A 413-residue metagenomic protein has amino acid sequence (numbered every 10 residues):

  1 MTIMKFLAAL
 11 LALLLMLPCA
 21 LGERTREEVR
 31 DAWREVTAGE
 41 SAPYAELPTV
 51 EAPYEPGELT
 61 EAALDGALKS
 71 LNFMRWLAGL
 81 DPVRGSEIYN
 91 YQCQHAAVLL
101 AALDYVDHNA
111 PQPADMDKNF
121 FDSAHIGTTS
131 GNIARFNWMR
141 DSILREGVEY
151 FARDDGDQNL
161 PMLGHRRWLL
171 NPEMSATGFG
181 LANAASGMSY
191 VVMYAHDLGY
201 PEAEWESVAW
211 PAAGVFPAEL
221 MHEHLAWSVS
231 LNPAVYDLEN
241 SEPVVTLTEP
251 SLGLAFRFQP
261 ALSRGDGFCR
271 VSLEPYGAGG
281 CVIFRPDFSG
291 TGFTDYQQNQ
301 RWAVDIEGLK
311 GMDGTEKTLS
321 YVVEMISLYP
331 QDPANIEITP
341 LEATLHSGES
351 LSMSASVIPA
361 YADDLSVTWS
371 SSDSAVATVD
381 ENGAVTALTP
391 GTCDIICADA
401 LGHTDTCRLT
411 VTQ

Functional and structural regions predicted by a protein language model:
M1-E23, A355, G383, I395-C397: Gram-positive cell-envelope targeting signals
I3, A12-L14, P18-L103, S175-A176 (+1 more regions): N-terminal targeting leaders of exported, membrane, and organelle-targeted proteins
L7-A9, G127, E173, H403: A short, structural micro-pattern
S70, G164, S350: Short Gly/charged-rich anion-binding patches and loops
Q94-N119: Conserved alpha-helical segments that form or flank metal/cofactor-binding pockets of metalloenzymes
M116-V192: A well-ordered secondary-structure block
Q158-N159, E307-K310, C397-D405: Enriched for extracellular/lumenal, surface-exposed ectodomains of secreted and cell-surface proteins
Q331-Q413: Extracytoplasmic soluble-region selector
